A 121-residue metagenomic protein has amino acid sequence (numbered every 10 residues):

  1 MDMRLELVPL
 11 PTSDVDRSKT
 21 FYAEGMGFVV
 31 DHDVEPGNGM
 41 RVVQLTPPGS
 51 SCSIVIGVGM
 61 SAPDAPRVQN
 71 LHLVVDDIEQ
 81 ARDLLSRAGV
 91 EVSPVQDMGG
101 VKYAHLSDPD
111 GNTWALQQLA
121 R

Functional and structural regions predicted by a protein language model:
D2-M3, P9-C52, R87: Core segments of cupin and vicinal oxygen chelate
M3, L7, D31-V34, R41-V42 (+1 more regions): Vicinal oxygen chelate
L5-L7, V68-L71: Eukaryotic phosphotyrosine signaling hubs
F21, E79-L84: Short amphipathic alpha-helices within nucleic acid-binding modules
L45, I56-V58, L116: Generic preference for hydrophobic
P48-C52, A62-D64, D77-Q80: Short, charged/polar surface micro-motifs in flexible loops or helix N-caps
S50-I54, G111-W114: Short, charged/polar, Gly/Pro-enriched secondary-structure boundary elements
